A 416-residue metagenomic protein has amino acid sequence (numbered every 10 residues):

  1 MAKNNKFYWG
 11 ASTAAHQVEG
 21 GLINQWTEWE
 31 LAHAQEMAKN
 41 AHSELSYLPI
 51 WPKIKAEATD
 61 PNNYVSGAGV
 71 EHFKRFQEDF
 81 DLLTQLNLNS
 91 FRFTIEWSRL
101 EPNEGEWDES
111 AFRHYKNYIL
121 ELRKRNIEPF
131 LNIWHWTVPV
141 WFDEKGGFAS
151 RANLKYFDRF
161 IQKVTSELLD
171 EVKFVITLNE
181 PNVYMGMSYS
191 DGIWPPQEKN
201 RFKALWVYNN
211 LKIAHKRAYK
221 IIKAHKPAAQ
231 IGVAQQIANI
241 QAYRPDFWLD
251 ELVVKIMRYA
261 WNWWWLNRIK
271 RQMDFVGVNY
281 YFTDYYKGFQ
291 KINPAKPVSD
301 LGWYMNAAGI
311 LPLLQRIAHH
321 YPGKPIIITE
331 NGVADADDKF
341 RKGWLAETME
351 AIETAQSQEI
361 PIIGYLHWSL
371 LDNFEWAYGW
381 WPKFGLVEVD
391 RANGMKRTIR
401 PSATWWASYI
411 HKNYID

Functional and structural regions predicted by a protein language model:
M1-F80, T84-N89, T94, S98-D416: Non-catalytic scaffold segments within catalytic domains of secreted glycoside hydrolases
